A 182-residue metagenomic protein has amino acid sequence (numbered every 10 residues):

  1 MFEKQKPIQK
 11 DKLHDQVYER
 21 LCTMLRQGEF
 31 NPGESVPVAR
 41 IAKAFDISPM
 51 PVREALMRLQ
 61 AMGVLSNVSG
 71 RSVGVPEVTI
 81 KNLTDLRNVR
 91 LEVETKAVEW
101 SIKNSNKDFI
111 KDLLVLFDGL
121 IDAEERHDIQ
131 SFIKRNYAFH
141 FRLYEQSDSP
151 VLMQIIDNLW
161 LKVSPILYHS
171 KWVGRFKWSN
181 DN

Functional and structural regions predicted by a protein language model:
M1-E99, K103, F141: Short linear motifs at protein or domain termini
V75-N182: A surface-exposed regulatory interaction patch that couples sensing to output across bacterial transport/metabolic
